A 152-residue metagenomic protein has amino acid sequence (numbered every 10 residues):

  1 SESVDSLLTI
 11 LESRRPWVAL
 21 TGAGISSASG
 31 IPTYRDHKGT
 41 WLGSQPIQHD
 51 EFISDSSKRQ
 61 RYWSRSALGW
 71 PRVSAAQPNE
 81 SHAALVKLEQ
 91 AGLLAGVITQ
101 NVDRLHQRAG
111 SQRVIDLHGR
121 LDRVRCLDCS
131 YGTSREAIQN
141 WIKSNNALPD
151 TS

Functional and structural regions predicted by a protein language model:
S1-S152: Conserved catalytic core of sirtuin-type NAD+-dependent deacylases
